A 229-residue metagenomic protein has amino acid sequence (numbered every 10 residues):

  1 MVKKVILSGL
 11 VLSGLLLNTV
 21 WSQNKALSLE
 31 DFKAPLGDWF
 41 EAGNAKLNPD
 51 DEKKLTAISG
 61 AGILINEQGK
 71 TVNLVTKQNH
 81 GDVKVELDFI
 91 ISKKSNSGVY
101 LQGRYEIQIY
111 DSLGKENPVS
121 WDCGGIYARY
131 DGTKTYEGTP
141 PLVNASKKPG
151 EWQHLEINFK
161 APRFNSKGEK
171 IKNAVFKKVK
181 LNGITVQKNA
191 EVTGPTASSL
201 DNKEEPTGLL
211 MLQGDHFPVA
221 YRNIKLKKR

Functional and structural regions predicted by a protein language model:
M1-Q23: Bacterial Sec-dependent N-terminal signal peptides
W21-R229: Carbohydrate-interacting regions of secretory-pathway proteins
